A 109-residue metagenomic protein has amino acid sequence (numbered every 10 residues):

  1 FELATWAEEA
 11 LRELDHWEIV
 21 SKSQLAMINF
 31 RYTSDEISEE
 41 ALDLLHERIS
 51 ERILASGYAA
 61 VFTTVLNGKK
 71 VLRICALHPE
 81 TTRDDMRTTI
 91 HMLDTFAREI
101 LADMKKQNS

Functional and structural regions predicted by a protein language model:
F1-K105: Conserved C-terminal alpha-helix-loop-beta "cap" of PLP-dependent enzymes that closes/shapes the active-site mouth
